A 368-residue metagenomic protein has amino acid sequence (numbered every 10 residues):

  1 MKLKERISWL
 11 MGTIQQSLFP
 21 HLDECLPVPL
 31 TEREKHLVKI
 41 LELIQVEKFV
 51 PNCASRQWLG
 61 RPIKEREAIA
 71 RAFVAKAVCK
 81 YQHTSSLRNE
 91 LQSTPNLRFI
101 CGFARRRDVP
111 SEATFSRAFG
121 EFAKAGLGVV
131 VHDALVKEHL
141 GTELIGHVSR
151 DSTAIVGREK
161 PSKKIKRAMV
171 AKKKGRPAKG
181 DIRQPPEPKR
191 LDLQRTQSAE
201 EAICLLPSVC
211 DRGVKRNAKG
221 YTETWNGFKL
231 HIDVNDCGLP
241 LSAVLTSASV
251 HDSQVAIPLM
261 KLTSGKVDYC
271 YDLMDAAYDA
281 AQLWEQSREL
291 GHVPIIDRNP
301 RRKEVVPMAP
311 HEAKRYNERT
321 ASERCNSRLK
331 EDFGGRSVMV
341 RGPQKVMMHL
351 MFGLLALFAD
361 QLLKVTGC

Functional and structural regions predicted by a protein language model:
M1-P51, K364-C368: Charged, often Cys/His-bearing segments associated with DNA-binding zinc-finger transcription factors
T31-C79: Basic, short loop/linker segments at the boundary and entry of helix-turn-helix/winged-helix-like folds
W58-E67, T222-E223, V340-L350: Structural motif
P62-V130: Short, positively charged, Gly/Tyr-enriched micro-motifs that form contact patches at catalytic or ligand/partner
E112, S116-E289: Polybasic low-complexity intrinsically disordered regions
A276-V340: Helix-centered, glycine/charged polyanion-binding patches within enzymatic domains that contact phosphate-containing
R341-C368: Charge-patterned, long linear interaction tracts outside catalytic cores
